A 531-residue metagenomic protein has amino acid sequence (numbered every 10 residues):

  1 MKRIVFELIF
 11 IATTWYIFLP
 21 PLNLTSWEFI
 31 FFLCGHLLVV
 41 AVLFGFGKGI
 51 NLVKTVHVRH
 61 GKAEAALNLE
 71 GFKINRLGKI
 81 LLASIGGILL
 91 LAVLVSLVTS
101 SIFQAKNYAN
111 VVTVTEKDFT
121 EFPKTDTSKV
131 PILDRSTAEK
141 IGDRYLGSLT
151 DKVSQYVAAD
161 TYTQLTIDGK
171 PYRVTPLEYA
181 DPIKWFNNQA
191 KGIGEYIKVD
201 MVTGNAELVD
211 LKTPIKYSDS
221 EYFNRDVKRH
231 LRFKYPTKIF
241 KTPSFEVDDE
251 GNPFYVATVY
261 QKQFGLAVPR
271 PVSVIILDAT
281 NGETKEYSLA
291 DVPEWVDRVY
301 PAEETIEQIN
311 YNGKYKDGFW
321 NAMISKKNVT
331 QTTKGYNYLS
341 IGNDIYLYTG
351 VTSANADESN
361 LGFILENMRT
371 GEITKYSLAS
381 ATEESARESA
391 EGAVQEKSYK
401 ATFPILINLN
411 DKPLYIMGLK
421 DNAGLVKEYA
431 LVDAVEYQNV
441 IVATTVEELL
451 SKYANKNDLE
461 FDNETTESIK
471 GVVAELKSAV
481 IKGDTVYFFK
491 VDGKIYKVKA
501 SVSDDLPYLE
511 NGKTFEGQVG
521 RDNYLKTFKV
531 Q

Functional and structural regions predicted by a protein language model:
M1-R3: Positively charged n-region of N-terminal signal peptides that target proteins for export
F6-Q531: Soluble extracytoplasmic regions of secretory-pathway and membrane proteins
